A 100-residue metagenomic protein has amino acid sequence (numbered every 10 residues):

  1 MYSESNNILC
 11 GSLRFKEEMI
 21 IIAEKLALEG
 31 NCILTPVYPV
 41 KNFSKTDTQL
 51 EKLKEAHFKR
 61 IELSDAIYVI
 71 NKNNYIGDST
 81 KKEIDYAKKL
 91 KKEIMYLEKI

Functional and structural regions predicted by a protein language model:
M1-I100: Conserved catalytic or regulatory cores that recognize and/or transform ribose-phosphate-containing ligands
